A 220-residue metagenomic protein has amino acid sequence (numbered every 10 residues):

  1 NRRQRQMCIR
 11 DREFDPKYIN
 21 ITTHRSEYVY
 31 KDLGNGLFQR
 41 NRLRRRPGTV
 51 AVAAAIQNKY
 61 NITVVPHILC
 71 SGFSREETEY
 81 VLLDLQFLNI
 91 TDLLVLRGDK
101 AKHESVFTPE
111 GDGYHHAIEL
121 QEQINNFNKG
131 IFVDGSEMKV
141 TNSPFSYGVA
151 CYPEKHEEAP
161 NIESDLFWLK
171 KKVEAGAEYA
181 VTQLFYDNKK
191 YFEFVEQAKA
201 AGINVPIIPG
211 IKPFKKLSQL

Functional and structural regions predicted by a protein language model:
N1, R5-I9: Single conserved hydrophobic/aromatic residue that forms the stacking wall/gate of nucleotide- or nucleobase-binding
R2-R3, K17-I21, V64-I68, L93-V95 (+4 more regions): Hydrophobic faces of well-ordered beta-strands that scaffold small-molecule active sites in alpha/beta enzyme cores
R10-P47, A101-G111, A177-E193: Glycine-rich, proline-tolerant flexible connector loops at the mouths of alpha/beta enzymes
T23-E27, C70-G72, R97-A101, C151-K155 (+2 more regions): Active-site-proximal loop/turn and secondary-structure-junction residues that shape catalytic pockets, frequently
L33-P66, D112-V149, F192-I211: Alpha-helix-loop-beta-strand connector modules within alpha/beta enzyme cores
S74-Q86, S164-F167, E193-E196, K216-Q219: Catalytic cores of alpha/beta
R75-Q123: Flexible, glycine-rich active-site loops centered on histidine and acidic residues that chelate a metal or position
S136-E174, E178: Active-site/ligand-binding-proximal alpha/beta "capping" segment
